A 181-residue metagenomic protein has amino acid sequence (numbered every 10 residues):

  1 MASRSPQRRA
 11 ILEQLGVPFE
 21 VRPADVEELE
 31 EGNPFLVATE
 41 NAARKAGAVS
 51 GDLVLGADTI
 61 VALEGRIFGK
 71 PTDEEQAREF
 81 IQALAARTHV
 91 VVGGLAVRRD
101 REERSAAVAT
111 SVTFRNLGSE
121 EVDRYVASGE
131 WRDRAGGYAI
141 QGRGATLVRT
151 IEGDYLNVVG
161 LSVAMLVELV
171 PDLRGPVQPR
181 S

Functional and structural regions predicted by a protein language model:
M1-V17: N-terminal beta1-alpha1 ligand-phosphate binding loop
R4, A24, D100: Cofactor-binding loop segments of dinucleotide-utilizing enzymes, especially the Rossmann-like FAD- and NAD(P)+-binding
P6, V26, V163: Short, glycine/serine-rich, charged loops/turns that create anion-binding and catalytic segments at active sites
A10-Q14, E31, V49: Short loop/helix-cap segments at secondary-structure boundaries that form the rim of catalytic
V17-P18, A139: A generic short alpha-helical patch detector that favors 3-5-residue windows in or near N-terminal regions
F19-E28: A short beta-strand-loop structural module common to alpha/beta enzyme folds
G32-S181: Anionic-ligand binding patches
